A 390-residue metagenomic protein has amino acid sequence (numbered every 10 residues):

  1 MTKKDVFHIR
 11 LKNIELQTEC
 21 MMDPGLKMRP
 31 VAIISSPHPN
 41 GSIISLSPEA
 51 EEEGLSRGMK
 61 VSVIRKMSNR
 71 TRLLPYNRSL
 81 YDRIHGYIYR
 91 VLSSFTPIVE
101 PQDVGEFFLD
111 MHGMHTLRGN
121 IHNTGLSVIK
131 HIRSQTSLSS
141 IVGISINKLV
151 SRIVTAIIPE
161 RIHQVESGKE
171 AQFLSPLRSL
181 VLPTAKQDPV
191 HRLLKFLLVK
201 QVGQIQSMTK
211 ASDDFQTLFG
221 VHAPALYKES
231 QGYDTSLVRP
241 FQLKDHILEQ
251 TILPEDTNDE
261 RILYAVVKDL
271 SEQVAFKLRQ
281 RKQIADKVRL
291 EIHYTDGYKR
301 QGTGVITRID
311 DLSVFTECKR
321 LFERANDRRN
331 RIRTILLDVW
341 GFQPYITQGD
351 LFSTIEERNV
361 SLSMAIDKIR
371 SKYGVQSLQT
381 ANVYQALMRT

Functional and structural regions predicted by a protein language model:
M1-V104, S230: Residues that scaffold, gate, or flank divalent-cation-dependent active/transport sites
T18, S134, F196, G304-T390: Acidic, metal-coordinating catalytic segment for phosphate/diphosphate chemistry, firing primarily on the Nudix
T18-M21, I44-L46, S151-I158, L237-Q242: Short acidic, glycine/serine/threonine-rich loops at helix termini
D82-S140: Hydrophobic alpha-helical hairpins/lids featuring a short glycine-rich hinge
Q102-E106, S145-K148, Q283-K287, N330-T334 (+1 more regions): Short Gly/Ser/Thr- and Asp/Glu-enriched loop/turn motifs at secondary-structure junctions
G119-L180, Y345: Long, highly charged, low-complexity intrinsically disordered interaction regions that mediate electrostatic DNA/RNA
P189-I332: DNA-contacting surface of Y-family translesion DNA polymerases
